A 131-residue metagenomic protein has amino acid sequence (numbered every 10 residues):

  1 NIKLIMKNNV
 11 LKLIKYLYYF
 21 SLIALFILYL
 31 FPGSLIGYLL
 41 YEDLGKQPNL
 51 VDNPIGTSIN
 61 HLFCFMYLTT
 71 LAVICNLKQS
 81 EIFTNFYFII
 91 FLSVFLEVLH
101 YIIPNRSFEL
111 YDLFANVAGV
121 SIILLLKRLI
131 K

Functional and structural regions predicted by a protein language model:
N1-I5: Short, Lys/Arg-enriched N-terminal segments with co-localized hydrophobic residues within the first ~10-30 amino acids
K7-L113, V117-K131: Bulky hydrophobic segments
